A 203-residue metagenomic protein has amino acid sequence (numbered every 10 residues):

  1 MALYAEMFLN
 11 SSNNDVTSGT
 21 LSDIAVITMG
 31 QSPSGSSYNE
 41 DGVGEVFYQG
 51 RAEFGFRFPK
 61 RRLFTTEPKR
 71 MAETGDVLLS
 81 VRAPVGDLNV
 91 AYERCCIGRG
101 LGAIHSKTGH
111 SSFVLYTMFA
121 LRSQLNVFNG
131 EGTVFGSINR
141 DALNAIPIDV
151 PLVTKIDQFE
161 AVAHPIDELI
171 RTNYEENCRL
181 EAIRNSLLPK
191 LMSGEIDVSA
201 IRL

Functional and structural regions predicted by a protein language model:
M1-S32, E53, D149, V153-S199: Non-catalytic DNA-recognition/assembly elements of restriction-modification systems
G19-Y38, V43-T74, I97, A103: Sequence-specific dsDNA recognition surfaces
F47, L78-L79, A103, P147 (+2 more regions): Structured core elements
Q49, T66-S123, N129-V134, N139-L143: A short beta-sheet element
P59, F113-L115, Q158: Short, charged, solvent-exposed linker or helix-capping segments at domain edges/interfaces that act as flexible hinges
V127-F128, V150: A glycine-rich, basic-preceded beta-loop-alpha segment at the flavin cofactor/substrate interface of flavin-utilizing
R202: Polar interaction faces of repeat-based domains
